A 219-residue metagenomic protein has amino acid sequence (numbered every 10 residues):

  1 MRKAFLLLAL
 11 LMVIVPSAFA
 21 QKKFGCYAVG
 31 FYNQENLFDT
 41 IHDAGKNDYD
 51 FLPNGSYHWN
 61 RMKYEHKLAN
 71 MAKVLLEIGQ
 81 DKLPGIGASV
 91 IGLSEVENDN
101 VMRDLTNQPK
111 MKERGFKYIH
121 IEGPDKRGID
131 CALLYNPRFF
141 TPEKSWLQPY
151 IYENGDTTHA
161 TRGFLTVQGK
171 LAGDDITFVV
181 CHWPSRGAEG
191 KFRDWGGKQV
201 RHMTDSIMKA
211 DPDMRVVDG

Functional and structural regions predicted by a protein language model:
A4-I14: Sec-dependent N-terminal signal peptides
A9-L10, A20-P53, Y57, R61 (+1 more regions): Active-site regions of metal-assisted phosphoester/phosphodiester hydrolases, unifying DNase/endonuclease modules
F19-P109, I119-C131, G197-K198, D213: N-terminal, active-site-proximal structural segment of metallo-dependent hydrolase catalytic domains
V90, V96-D175: Structured beta-strand-rich core segments of catalytic domains in phosphoester-bond hydrolases
